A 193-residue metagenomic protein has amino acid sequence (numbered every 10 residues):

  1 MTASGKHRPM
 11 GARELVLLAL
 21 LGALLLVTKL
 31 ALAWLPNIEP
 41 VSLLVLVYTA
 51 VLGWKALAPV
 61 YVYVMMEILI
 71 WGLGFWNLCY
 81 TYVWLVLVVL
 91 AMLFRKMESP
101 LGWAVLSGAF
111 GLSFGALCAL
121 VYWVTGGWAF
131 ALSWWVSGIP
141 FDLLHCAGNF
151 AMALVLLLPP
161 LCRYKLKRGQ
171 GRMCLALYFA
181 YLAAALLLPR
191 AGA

Functional and structural regions predicted by a protein language model:
M1-V51, K55-P59: Hydrophobic transmembrane alpha-helices
G5, M10-R13, L93, G171 (+1 more regions): Glycosyltransferase-associated regions of secretory-pathway enzymes, highlighting luminal stem/catalytic domains
A19, A23, V47, Y61-M65 (+5 more regions): Residue-level signature of the transmembrane alpha-helical core of multi-pass small-molecule transporters
L26-E39, V62-M97, G126: Interfacial aromatic-anchored transmembrane helix boundaries in multi-pass membrane proteins
L32, S42-V45, I70, Y122 (+2 more regions): Hydrophobic side chains within alpha-helical segments
T49-A50, L87-R95, L157, L161: Hydrophobic transmembrane alpha-helices
P59-V62, V155-L157: Short hydrophobic alpha-helical segments that form membrane-spanning helices or hydrophobic packing faces of helical
F75-T81, M97-A193: Membrane-embedded alpha-helical hairpins and interfacial helices in multi-pass inner-membrane proteins
